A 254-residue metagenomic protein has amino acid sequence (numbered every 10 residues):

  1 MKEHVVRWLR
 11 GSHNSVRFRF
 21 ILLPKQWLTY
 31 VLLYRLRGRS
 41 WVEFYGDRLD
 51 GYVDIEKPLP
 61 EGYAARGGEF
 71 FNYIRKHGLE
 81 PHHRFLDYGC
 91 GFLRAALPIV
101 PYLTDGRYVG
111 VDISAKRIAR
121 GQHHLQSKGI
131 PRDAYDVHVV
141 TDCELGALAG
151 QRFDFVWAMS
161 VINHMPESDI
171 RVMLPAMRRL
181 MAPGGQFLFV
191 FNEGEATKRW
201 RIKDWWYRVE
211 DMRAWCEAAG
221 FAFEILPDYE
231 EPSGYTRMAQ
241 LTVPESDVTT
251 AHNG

Functional and structural regions predicted by a protein language model:
R7-H77, F92-L148, M165-V172, A176 (+1 more regions): Class I (Rossmann-like) S-adenosyl-L-methionine-dependent methyltransferase catalytic domain, capturing the SAM-binding
H82-G91: Conserved class I S-adenosyl-L-methionine
R84, G185-Q186: Short glycine-centered segments of the SAM/dcSAM-binding site in methyltransferase folds
G146-V156: A short acidic, Gly/Pro-enriched loop at the edge of an enzyme's catalytic core that lines a small-molecule cofactor
F155-S168: A short SAM/SAH-binding and catalytic strip from SAM-dependent methyltransferases
